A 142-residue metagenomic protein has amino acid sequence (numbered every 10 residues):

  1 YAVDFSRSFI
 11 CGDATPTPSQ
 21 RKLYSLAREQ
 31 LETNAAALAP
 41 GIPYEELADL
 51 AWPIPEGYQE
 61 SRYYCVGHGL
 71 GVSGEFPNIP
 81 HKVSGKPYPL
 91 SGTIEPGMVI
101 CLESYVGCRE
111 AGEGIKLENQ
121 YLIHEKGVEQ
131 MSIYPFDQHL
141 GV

Functional and structural regions predicted by a protein language model:
Y1-V142: Active-site neighborhoods and metal-handling regions in enzymes and metal-associated proteins
